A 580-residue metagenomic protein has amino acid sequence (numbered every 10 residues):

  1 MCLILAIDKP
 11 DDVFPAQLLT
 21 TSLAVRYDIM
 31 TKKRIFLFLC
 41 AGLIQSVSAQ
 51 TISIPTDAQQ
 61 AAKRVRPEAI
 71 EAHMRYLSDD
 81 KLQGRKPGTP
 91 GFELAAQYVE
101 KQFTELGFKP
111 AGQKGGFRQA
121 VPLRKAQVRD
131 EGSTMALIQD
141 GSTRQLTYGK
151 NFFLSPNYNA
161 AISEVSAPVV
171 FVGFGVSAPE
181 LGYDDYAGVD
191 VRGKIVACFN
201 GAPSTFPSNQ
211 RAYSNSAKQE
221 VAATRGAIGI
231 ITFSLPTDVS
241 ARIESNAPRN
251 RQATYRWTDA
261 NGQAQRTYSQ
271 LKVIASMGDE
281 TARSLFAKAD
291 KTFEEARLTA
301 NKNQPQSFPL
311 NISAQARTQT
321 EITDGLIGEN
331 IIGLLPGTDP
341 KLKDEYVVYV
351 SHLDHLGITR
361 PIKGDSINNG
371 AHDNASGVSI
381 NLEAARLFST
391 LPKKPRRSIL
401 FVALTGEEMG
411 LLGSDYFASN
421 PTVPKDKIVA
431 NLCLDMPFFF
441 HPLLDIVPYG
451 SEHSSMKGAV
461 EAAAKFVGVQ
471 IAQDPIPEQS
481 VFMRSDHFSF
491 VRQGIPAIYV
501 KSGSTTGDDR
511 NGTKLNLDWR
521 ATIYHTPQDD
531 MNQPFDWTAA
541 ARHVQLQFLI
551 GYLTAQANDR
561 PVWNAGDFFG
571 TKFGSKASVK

Functional and structural regions predicted by a protein language model:
A49-G112, D344, V579-K580: N-terminal hydrophobic or amphipathic helices/low-complexity stretches enriched in small/hydrophobic/Pro/Gly
S53-A58, D140, N151-Y183, R266-G370 (+2 more regions): Soluble metallo-hydrolase cores and metallopeptidase-like ectodomains found primarily in the secretory/periplasmic
T56-R64, D80-P90, P156-A160, L181-D184 (+8 more regions): Second-shell loop/turn segments in exported
D80-V196, N200-P203, G328, S455: Noncatalytic luminal/extracellular "stalk/propeptide" segments of secretory-pathway proteins
L146, A260-F293, L404-D509, T513-L515 (+1 more regions): Metal-dependent peptidase/peptidase-like ectodomains
T147-Q265, P336, N369, D373: Extracellular/luminal Protease-associated
Y213-A217, D238, G357, K363-S455 (+1 more regions): Acidic/histidine-rich catalytic neighborhood of metal-dependent amide-processing enzymes
R386, T390, S504-F573: His/Asp/Glu-rich mid-to-C-terminal helical/loop segments that flank catalytic regions of hydrolases
